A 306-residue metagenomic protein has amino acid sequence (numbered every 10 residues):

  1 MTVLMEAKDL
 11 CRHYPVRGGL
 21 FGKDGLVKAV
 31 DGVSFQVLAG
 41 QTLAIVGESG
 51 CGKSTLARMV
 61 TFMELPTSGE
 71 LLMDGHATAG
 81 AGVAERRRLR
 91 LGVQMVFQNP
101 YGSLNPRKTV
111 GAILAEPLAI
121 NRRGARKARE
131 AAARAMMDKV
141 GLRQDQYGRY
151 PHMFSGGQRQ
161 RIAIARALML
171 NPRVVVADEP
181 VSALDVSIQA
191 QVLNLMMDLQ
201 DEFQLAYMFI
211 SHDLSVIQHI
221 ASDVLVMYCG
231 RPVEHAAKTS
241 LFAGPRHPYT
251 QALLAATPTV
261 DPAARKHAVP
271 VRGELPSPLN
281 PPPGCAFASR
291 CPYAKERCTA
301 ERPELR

Functional and structural regions predicted by a protein language model:
V3, V16-L26, H235-R306: Short catalytic/signature loops enriched in Gly
T61: Helix-to-loop junction immediately C-terminal to a conserved catalytic motif
G69-A77: Conserved ABC transporter NBD signature motif
A77, K127-D145, Q251-A255: Conserved ABC ATPase "signature" region
Y150-F154, Q158: Conserved ABC ATPase signature
M169-R173: A short, proline-enriched helix->beta-strand linker immediately N-terminal to the Walker B motif in ABC-type P-loop
V176, P180-L184, I188-K266: P-loop NTP-binding/switch modules centered on Walker-like glycine-rich loops
